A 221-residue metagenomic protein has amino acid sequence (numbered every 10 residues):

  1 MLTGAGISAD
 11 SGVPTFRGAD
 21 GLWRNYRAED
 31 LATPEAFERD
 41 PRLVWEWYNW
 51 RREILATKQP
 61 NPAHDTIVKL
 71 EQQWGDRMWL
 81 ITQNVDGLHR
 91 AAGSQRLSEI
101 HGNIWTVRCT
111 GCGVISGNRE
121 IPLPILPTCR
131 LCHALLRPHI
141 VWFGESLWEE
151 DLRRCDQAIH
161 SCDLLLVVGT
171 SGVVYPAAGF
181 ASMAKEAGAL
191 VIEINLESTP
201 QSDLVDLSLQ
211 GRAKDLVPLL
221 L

Functional and structural regions predicted by a protein language model:
M1-L221: Conserved catalytic core of sirtuin-type NAD+-dependent deacylases
